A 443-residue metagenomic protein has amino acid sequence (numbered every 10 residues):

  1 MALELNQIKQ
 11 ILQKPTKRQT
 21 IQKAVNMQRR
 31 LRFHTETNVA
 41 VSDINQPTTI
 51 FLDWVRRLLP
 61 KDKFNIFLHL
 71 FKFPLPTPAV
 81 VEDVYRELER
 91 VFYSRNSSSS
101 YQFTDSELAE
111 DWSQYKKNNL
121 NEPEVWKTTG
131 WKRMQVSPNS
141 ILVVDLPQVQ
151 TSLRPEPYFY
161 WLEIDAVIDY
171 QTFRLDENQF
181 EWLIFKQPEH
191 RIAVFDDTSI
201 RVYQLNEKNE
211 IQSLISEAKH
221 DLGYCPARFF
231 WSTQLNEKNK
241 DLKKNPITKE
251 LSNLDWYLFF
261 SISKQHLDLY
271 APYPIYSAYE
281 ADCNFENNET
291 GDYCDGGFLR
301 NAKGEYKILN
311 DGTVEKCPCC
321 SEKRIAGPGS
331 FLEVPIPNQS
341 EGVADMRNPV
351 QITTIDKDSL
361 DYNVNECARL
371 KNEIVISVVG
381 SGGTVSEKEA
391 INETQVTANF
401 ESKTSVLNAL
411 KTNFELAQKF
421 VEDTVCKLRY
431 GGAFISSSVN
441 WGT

Functional and structural regions predicted by a protein language model:
M1-L162: Extended, helix-rich architectural segments
L3-K23, H34-H69, N288-G312, P328-D356 (+1 more regions): Short, charge-rich amphipathic segments
L75-A79, L88, N121-R133, N139 (+6 more regions): Intrinsically disordered, low-complexity boundary segments flanking structured domains
E87-V91, T104, A218-N239, N338-R347: Short, compositionally biased low-complexity segments
A109, S113-N253: Extended, regular secondary-structure scaffolds
T233-A390: Extended, charged amphipathic alpha-helical segments
I355, S359-Y362, E366, Q395 (+1 more regions): Non-transmembrane, amphipathic alpha-helical segments
R369-S386, A390, F400-T443: C-terminal helix-loop subdomains that flank or include functional centers
